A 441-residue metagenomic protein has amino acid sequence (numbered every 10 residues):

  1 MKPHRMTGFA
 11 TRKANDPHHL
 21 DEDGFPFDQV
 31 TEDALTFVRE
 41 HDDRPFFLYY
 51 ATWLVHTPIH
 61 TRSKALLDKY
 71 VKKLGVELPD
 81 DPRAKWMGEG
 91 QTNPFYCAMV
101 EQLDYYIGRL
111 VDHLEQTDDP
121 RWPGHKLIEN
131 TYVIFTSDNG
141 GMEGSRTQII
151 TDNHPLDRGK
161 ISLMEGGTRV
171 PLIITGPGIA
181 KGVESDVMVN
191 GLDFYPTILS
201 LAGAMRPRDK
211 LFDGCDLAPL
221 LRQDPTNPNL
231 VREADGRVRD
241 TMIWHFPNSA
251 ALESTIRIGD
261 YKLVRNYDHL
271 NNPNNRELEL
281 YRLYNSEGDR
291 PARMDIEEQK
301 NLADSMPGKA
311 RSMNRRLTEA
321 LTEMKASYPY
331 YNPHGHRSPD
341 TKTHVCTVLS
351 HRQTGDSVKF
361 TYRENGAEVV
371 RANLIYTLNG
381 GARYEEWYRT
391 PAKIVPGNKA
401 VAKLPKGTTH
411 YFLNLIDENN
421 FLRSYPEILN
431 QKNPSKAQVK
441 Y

Functional and structural regions predicted by a protein language model:
M1-K13, Y50-T52, H56-D81, G144-V170: Core domains of carbohydrate- and sulfate-ester-processing enzymes
M1-T61, D81-C97, A180, R276-L278: Formylglycine-dependent
P17-G24, W86-C97, G159-I161, G178-M188 (+4 more regions): Active-site rim elements
F27-G75, T117, P123-I134, E165 (+2 more regions): Active-site regions of oxyanion-processing enzymes, predominantly non-cytosolic
T31-V38, L74-T131: A long, amphipathic alpha-helix that forms part of the scaffold/cap immediately adjacent to metal-dependent active
P58-S63, H113-I179, V189-N190, H269: Histidine-centered active-site microenvironments of extracellular/periplasmic hydrolases and transferases
G141-L163, A180, V187, L192-D289 (+1 more regions): C-terminal cap/loop subdomain of S1 sulfatases and analogous C-terminal strand-loop tails that border
A292-R371, I375-N379, P391-H410, N414-Y441: Long, internal low-complexity/basic segments
